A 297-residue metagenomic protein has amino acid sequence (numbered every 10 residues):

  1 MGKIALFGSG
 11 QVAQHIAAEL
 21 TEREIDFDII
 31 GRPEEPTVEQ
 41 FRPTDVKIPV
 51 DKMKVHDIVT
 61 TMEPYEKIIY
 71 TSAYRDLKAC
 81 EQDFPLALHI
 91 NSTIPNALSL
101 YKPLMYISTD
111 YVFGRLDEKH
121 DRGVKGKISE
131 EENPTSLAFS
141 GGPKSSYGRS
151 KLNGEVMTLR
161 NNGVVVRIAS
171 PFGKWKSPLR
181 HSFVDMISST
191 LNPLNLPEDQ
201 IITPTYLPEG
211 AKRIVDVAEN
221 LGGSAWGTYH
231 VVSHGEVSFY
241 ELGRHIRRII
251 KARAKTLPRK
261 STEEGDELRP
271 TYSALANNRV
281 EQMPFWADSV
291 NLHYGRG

Functional and structural regions predicted by a protein language model:
L6, P284-G297: Amphipathic terminal alpha-helices
A13-Q14: N-terminal Rossmann-fold NAD(P) dinucleotide-binding loop
T44-I90: NAD(P)H-binding glycine-rich loop region in Rossmannoid oxidoreductase-like domains and their noncatalytic homologs
N96-G142: Conserved Rossmann-fold NAD(P)-dependent oxidoreductase catalytic core, especially the SDR/UDP-sugar
S136-V165: Active-site Tyr-X1-5-Lys
V156-I202: NAD(P)-dependent short-chain dehydrogenase/reductase
S182-L194, I201-V231: Alpha-helical substrate-binding/gating segment
A211-R213, N220-Y272, Y294: Mid/C-terminal beta-alpha module of Rossmann-like enzyme folds, strongest in SDR-family dehydrogenases/epimerases
